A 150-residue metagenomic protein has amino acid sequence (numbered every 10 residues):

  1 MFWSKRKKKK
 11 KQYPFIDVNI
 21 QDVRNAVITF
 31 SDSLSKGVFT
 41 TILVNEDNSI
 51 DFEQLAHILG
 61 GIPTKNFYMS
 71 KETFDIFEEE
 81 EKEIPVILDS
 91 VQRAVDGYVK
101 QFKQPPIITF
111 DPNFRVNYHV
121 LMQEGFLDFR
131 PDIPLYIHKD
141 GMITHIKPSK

Functional and structural regions predicted by a protein language model:
M1-K150: Short acidic linear motifs
